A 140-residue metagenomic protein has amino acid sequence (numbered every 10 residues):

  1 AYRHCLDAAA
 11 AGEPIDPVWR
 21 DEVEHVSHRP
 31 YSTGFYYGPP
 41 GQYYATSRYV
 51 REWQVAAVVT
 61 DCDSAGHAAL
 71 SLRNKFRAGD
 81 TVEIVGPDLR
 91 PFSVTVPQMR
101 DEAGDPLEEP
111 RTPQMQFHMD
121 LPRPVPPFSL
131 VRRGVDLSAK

Functional and structural regions predicted by a protein language model:
A1-K140: Surface-exposed amphipathic alpha-helical tracts and adjacent flexible/coil segments at the periphery of soluble enzymes
